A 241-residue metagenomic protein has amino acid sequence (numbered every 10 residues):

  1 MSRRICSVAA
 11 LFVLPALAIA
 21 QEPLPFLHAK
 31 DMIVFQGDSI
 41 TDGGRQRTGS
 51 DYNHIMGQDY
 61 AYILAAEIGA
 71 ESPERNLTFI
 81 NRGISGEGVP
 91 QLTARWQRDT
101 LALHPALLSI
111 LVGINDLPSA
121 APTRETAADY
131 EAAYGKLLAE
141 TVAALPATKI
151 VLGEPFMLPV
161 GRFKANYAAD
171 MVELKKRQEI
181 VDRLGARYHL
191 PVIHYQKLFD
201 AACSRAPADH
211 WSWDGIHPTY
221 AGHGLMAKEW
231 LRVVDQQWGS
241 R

Functional and structural regions predicted by a protein language model:
M1-A9: Bacterial N-terminal signal peptides that target proteins for export
R3, L27, D59, I63-T78 (+2 more regions): Alpha-helical cap/lid subdomain in secreted, periplasmic, or secretory-pathway luminal O-acyl-processing enzymes
L11-I19: Hydrophobic h-region of N-terminal signal peptides that target proteins for export in Gram-negative bacteria
P15-A16, S50, A206, L231: Hydrophobic alpha-helical membrane context
A18-I19, I33, Y220: Intrinsic low-complexity/disordered segments
P23-H54: Short glycine-rich His-centered loop
I84: Conserved active-site regions of diverse hydrolases
